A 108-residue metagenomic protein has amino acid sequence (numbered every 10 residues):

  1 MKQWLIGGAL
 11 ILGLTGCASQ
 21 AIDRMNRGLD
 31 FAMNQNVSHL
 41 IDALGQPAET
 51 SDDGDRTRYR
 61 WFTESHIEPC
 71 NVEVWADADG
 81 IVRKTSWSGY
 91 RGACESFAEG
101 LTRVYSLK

Functional and structural regions predicted by a protein language model:
M1-C17: Sec-dependent bacterial lipoprotein signal peptides
A18-K108: Residues within mature, well-folded domains
